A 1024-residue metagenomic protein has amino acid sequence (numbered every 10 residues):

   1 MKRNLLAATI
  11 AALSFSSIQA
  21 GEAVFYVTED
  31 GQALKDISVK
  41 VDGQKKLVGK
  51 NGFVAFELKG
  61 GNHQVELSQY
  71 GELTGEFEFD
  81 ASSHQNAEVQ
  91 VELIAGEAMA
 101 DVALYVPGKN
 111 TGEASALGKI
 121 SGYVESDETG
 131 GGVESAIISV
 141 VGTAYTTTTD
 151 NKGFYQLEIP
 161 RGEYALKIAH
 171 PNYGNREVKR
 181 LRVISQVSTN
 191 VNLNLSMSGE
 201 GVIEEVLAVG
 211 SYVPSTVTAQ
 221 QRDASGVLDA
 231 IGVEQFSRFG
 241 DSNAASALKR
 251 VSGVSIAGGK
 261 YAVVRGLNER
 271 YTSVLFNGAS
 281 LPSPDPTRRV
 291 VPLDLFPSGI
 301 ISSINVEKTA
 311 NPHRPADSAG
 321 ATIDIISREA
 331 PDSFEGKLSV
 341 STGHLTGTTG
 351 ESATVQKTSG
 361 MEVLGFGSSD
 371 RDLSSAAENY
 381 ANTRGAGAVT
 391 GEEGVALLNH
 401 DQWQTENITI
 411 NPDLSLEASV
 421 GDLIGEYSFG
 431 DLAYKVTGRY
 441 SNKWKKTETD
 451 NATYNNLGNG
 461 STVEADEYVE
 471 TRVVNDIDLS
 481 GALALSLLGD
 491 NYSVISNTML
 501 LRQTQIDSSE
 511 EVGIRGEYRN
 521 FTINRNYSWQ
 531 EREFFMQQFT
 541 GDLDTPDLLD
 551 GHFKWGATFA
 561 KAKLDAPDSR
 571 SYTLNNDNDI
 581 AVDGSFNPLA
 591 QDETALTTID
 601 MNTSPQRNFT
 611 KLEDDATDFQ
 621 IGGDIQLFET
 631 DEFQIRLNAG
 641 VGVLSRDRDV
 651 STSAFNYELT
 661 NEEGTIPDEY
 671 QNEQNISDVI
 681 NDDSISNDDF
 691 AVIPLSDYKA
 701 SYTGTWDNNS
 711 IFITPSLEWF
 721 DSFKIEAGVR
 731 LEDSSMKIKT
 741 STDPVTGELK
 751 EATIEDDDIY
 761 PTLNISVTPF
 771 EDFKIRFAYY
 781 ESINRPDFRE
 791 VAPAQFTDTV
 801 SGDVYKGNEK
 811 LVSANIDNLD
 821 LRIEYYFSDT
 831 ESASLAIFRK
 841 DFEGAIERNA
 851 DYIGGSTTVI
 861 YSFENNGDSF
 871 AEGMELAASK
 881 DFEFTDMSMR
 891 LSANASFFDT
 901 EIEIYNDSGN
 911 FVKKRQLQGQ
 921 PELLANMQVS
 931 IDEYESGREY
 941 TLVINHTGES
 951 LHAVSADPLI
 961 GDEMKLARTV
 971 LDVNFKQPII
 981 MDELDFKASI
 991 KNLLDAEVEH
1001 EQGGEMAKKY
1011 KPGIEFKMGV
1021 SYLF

Functional and structural regions predicted by a protein language model:
Q44-F53, E57, T143-F154: Short, acidic Ser/Thr/Gly-rich low-complexity loop/linker segments typical of extracellular and cell-surface proteins
E92-L117, E125, P171, I184 (+2 more regions): Short, acidic, small-residue-rich periplasmic hinge/interaction motif at the N-terminus of Gram-negative outer-membrane
L104-Y105, R180-S185, N190, L207-P214 (+4 more regions): Periplasmic N-terminal accessory/gating domains of Gram-negative outer-membrane beta-barrel systems
E205, N602-L612, I621-F628, Q634-N638 (+6 more regions): Conserved C-terminal beta-signal and adjacent last beta-strands/turns of outer-membrane beta-barrel proteins
A279-S280, K563-D565, L589, D647-V650 (+10 more regions): Surface-exposed extracellular loop regions of Gram-negative outer-membrane beta-barrel proteins, predominantly
G385-S509, R532-F539, P761-L763: Transmembrane beta-barrel wall of Gram-negative outer-membrane proteins
T522-T540, S696-N709, I754, D772 (+4 more regions): Outer-membrane beta-barrel signature, preferentially recognizing the C-terminal barrel domain of Gram-negative
D721, S832, I837-F842, I853 (+1 more regions): Gram-negative outer-membrane beta-barrel transporters
